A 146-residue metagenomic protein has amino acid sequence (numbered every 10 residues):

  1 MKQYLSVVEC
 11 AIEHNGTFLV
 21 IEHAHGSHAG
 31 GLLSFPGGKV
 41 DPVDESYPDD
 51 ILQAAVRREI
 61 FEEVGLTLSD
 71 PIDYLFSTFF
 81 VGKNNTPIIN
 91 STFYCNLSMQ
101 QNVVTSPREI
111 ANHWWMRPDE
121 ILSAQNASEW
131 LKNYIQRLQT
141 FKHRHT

Functional and structural regions predicted by a protein language model:
M1-V20, S27, D41, Y94: Conserved N-terminal beta-strand and adjoining loop/helix that marks the start of the Nudix/MutT-like hydrolase domain
K2-L5, E13, S27-H28, Y47 (+2 more regions): A generic fold-level signal
Q3-L5, D70, S77-N102, W114 (+2 more regions): Active-site-adjacent beta-strand/loop module that shapes the phosphate/pyrophosphate-binding cleft
H14-T17, A24, N96-Q101, P118-E120: Short loop segments at secondary-structure junctions
T17-F61: Conserved Nudix-box catalytic region and its N-terminal flanking loop in Nudix hydrolases and closely related
H28-L33, G37-G38, T86, T92 (+1 more regions): Nudix hydrolase/Nudix homology domain
P42-E45, G82-K83, S123-Q125: A generic structural signal for short coil/turn motifs at secondary-structure boundaries
E63-D70: Short secondary-structure junctions
